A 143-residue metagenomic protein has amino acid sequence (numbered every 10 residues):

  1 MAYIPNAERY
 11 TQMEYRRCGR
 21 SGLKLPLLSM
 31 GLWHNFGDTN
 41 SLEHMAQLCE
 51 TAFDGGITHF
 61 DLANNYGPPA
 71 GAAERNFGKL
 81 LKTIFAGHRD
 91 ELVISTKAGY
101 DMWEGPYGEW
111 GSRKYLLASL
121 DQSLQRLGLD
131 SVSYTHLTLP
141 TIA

Functional and structural regions predicted by a protein language model:
M1-V93: N-terminal binding-site loop/beta-alpha segment at the start of enzyme catalytic domains that lines or forms
L23, L48, L124-L127, L139: Generic leucine side-chain signal with a strong bias for well-ordered alpha-helical environments
W33-L42, E104-K114: Active-site mouth loops of central-metabolism enzymes
H34, N64-Y66, A98-M102, L137: Active-site-proximal loop/turn and secondary-structure-junction residues that shape catalytic pockets, frequently
S41-A52, G111-Q125: Short, acidic/polar
I84-G111: Structural motif corresponding to the early beta-alpha repeats
T135-T141: Conserved small/polar residues in nucleotide/adenosyl-binding loops
